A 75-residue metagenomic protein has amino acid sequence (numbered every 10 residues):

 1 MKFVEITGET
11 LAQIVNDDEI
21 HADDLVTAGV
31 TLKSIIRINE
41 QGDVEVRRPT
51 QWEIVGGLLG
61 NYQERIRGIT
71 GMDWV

Functional and structural regions predicted by a protein language model:
M1-E5, T70-V75: Short intrinsically disordered terminal tails
V15-I69: Acidic, low-complexity, intrinsically disordered interaction modules
